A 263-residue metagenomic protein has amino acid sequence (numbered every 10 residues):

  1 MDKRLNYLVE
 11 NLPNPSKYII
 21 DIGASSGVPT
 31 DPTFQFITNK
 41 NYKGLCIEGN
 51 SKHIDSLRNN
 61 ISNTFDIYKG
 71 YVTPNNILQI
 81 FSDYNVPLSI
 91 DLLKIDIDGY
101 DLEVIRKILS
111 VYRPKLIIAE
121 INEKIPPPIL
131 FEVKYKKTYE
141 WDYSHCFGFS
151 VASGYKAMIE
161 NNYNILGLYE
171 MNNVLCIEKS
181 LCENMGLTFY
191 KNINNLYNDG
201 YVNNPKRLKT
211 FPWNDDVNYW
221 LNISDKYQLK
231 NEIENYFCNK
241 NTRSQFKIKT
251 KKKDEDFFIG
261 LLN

Functional and structural regions predicted by a protein language model:
M1-D83, L92-I95, E123, N204-D216 (+2 more regions): SAM cofactor-binding core of SAM-dependent methyltransferases, primarily the Rossmann-like beta-alpha-beta module
F34-Q35, Y42, L88-I95, G99-L262: Conserved acidic-Pro-Pro-aromatic motif
